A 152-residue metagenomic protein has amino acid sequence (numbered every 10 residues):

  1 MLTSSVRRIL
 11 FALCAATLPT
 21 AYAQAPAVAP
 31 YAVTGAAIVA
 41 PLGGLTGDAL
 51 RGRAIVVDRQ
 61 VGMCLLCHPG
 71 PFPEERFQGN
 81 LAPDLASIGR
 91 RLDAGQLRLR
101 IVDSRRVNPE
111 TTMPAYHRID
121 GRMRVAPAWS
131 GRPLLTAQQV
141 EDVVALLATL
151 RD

Functional and structural regions predicted by a protein language model:
M1-S5: N-terminal secretory signal peptides that target proteins for export/translocation
R8-T20: Bacterial N-terminal signal peptides
A25-R59: Electrostatic cytochrome c docking/interface patches
L42-T46, I55, L65, P69-R106 (+1 more regions): Gly/Gly-Pro-rich "capping" loops immediately C-terminal to redox-active cysteine motifs in periplasmic/lumenal
T46, L50, D58, R91 (+1 more regions): Soluble non-cytosolic domains of exported or imported proteins
R59-M63, P71, Q139: Short pre-active-site segment immediately N-terminal to redox-active cysteine/selenocysteine motifs in thiol-based
V61, N108, D152: Short sequence/structural segments immediately N-terminal
Y116-D152: C-terminal capping alpha-helices of c-type cytochrome domains
